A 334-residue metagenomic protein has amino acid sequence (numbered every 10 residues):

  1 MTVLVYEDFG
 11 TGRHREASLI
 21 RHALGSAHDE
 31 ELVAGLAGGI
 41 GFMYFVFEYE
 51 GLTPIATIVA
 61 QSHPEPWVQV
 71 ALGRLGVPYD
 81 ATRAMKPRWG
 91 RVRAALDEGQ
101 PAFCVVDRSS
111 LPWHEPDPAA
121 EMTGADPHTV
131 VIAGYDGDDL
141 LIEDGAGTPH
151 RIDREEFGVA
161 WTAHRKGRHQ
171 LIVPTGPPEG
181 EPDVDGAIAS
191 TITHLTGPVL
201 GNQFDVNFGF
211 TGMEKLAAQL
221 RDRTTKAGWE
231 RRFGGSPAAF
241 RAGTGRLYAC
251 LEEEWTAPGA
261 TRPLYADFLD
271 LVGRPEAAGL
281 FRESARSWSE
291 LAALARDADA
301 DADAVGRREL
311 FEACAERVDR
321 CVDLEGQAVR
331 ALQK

Functional and structural regions predicted by a protein language model:
M1-E31, G38-P182: Conserved active-site-adjacent core of cysteine acyl-enzyme catalytic domains
M1-T2, V70, F240-G243, L247 (+1 more regions): A generic structural signal for ordered alpha-helices
G10, I58, P178, P182 (+5 more regions): Charge-dense, low-complexity intrinsically disordered segments
G25-V33, D270-P275: Short helix-capping/linker segments at secondary-structure and domain boundaries
S26, E30, G99, F103 (+8 more regions): Short secondary-structure junctions and interdomain/linker hinges
G38, F42, S62-H63, S236-A239 (+2 more regions): Membrane-targeting and insertion segments and their boundary/processing signals
T123, G137-A257: Noncatalytic regulatory segments and standalone regulatory/sensor domains
R246-K334: Charged, long alpha-helical assembly modules
